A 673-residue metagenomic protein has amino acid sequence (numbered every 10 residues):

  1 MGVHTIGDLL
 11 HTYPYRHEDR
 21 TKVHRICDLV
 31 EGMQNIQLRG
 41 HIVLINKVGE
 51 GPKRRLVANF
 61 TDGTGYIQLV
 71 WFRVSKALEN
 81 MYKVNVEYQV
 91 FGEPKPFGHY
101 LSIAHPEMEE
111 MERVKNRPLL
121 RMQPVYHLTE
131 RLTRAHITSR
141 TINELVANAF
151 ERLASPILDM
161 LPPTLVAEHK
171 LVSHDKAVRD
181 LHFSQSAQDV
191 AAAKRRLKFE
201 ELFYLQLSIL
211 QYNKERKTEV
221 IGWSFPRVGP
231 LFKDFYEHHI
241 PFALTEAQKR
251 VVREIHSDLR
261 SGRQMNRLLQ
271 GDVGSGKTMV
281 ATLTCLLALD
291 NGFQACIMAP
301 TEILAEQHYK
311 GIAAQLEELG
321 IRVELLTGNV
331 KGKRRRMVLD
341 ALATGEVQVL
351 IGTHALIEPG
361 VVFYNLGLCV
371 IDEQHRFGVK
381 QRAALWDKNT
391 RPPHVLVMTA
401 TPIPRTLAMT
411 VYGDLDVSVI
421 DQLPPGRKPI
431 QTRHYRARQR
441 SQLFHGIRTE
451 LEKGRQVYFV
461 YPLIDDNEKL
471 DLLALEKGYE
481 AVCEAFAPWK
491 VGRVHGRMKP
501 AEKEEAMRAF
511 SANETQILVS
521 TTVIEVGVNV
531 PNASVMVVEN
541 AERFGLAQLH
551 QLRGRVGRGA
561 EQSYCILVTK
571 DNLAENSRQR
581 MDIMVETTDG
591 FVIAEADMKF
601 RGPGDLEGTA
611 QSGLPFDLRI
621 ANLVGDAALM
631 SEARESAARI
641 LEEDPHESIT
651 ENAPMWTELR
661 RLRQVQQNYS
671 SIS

Functional and structural regions predicted by a protein language model:
G2-T5, G222-L269: Conserved pre-motif I regulatory segment
T12-V43: OB-fold nucleic-acid-binding modules
H41, E93-P94, S208, A541 (+1 more regions): Short, surface-exposed secondary-structure boundary micro-motifs
V48-H239: Upstream accessory/linker segments immediately N-terminal to the RecA-like ATPase cores of bacterial MutS and a subset
S102-A104, E110-V114, L368, A384-L385 (+9 more regions): N-terminal cationic and glycine-rich segments that engage phosphates or anionic surfaces
R250-R253, S261-D582, H646, S673: Inter-lobe coupling/hinge segments of SF2-like helicase ATPases
R508-I517, I524-P531, M536-E539, G554 (+3 more regions): Accessory helical-bundle/CTD segments and flexible terminal tails appended to RecA-like ATPase motors
